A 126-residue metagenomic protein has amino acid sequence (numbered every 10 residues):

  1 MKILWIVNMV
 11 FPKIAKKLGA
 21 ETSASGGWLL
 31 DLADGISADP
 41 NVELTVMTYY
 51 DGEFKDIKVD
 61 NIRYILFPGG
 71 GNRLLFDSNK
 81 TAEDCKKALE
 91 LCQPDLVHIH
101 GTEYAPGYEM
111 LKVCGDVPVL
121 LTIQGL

Functional and structural regions predicted by a protein language model:
M1-G52, I62, V117: N-terminal subdomain of nucleotide-sugar transferases
N8, G69, I123-L126: Histidine-centered beta-alpha loop that forms part of the nucleotide-sugar donor binding/catalytic region in diverse
P12-K13, N72, A105-P106: Short glycine-rich, flexible loops that bind phosphorylated cofactors or substrates
S25-G26, S78-N79, H100: A conditional alpha-helix N-cap/helix-loop micro-motif detector
E53-V59, M110-V113: Short loop/helix-cap segments at secondary-structure boundaries that form the rim of catalytic
D60-E83: A short, charged, and often flexible helix/loop element on the N-terminal side of the glycosyltransferase catalytic
A88-Y104, M110: Short N-terminal targeting/anchoring amphipathic segment
V113-L126: Charged, glycine-enriched surface loops/patches that mediate electrostatic binding to polyanionic ligands
